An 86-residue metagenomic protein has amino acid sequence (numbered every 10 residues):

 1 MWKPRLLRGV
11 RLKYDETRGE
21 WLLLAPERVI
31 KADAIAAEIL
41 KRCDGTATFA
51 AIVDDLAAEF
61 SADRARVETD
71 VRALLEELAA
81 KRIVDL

Functional and structural regions predicted by a protein language model:
M1-K41: Acidic, low-complexity/disordered tracts enriched in E/D and polar residues
R28-L86: Long, charge-rich, low-complexity alpha-helical segments
